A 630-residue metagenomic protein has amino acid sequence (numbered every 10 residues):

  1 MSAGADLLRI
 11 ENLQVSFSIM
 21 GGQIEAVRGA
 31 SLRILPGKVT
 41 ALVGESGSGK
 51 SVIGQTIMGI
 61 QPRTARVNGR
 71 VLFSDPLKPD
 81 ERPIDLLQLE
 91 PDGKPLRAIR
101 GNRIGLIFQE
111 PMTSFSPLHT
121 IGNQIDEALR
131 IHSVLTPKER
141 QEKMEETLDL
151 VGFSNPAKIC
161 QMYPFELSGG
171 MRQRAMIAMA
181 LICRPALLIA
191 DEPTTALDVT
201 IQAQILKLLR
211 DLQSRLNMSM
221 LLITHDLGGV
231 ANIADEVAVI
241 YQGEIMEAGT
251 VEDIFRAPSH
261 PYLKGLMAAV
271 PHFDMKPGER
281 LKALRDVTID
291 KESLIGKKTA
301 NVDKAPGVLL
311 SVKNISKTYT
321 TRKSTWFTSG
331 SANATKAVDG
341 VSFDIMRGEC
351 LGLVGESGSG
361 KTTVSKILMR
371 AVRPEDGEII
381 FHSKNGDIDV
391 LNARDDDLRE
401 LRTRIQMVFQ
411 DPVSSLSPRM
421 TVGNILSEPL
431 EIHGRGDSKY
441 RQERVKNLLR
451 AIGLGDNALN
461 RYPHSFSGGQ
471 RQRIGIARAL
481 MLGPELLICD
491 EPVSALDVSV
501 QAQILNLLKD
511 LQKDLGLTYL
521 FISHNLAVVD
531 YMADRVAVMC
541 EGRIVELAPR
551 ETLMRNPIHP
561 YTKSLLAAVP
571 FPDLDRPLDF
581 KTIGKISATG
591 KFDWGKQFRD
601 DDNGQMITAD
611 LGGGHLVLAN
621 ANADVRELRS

Functional and structural regions predicted by a protein language model:
R70-A98, T136, K207, E378-E400 (+1 more regions): ABC ATPase NBD Q-loop/coupling interface
P79-P83, V251-L310, R322-S329, R550-R629: Charged, flexible cofactor/metal-binding loops and thiol motifs
G101, F165, I182-C183, T403 (+2 more regions): Conserved signature/switch motifs of ABC ATPase nucleotide-binding domains
E139-K158, N385, Y440-N457: Conserved ABC ATPase "signature" region
M162-L167, M171, Y462-F466, Q470: Conserved ABC ATPase signature
A175, A180-L181, I474, L480: ABC ATPase C-loop
I182-A186, M481-E485, Q501: A short, proline-enriched helix->beta-strand linker immediately N-terminal to the Walker B motif in ABC-type P-loop
I245-G249, A257, I544-A548: ABC ATPase "signature
